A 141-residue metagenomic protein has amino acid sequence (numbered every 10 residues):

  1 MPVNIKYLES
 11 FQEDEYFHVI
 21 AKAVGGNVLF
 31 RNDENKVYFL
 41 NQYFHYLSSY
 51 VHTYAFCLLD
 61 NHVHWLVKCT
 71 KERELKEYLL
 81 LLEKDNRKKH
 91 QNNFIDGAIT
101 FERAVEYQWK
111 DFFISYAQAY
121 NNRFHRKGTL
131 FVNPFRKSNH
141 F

Functional and structural regions predicted by a protein language model:
M1-F141: Short catalytic/metal-binding and nucleic-acid-binding patches
